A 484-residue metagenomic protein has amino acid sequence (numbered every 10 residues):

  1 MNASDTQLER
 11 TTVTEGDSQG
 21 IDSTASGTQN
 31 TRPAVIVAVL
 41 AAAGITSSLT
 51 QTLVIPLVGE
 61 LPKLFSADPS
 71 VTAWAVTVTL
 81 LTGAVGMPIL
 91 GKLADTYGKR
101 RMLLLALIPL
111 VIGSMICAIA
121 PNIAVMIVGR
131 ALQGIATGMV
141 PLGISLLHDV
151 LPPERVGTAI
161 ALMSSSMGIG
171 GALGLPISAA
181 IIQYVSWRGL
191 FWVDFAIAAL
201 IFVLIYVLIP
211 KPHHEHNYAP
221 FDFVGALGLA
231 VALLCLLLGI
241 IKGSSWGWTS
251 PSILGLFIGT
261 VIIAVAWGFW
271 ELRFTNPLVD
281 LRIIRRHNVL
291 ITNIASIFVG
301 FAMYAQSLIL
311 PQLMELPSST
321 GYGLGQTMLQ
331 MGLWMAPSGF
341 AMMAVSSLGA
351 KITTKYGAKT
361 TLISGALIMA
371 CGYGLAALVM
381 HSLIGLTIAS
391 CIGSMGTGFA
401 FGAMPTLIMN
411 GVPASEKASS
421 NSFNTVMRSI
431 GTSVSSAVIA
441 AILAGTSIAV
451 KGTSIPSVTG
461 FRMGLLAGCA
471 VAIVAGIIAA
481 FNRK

Functional and structural regions predicted by a protein language model:
P33-T50, V54-I55, P69, A73-V78 (+5 more regions): 12-transmembrane solute porter fold
E60, P88-K92, T96, A180 (+1 more regions): Membrane-interface helix termini in secondary transporters
L64-S66, G98, I119-A124, P152 (+3 more regions): Helix-breaking motifs and short loop linkers at transmembrane-helix boundaries and internal kinks in secondary membrane
V85-I123: Conserved MFS/SLC helix-loop-helix module at the cytosolic interface between two early adjacent transmembrane helices
P109, G113-I116, A124-L132, I384-I392: Paired small-residue
L132-S165: Cytoplasmic helix-loop-helix junction between adjacent transmembrane helices in 12-TM secondary transporters
I169-V203, F221-L229, L236-F257: Helix-loop-helix hairpin linking two adjacent transmembrane segments in secondary transporters
A196-H214, A230-K242, G259-R273, G476-N482: C-terminal membrane-cytosol helix-exit motif in multi-pass small-molecule transporters
